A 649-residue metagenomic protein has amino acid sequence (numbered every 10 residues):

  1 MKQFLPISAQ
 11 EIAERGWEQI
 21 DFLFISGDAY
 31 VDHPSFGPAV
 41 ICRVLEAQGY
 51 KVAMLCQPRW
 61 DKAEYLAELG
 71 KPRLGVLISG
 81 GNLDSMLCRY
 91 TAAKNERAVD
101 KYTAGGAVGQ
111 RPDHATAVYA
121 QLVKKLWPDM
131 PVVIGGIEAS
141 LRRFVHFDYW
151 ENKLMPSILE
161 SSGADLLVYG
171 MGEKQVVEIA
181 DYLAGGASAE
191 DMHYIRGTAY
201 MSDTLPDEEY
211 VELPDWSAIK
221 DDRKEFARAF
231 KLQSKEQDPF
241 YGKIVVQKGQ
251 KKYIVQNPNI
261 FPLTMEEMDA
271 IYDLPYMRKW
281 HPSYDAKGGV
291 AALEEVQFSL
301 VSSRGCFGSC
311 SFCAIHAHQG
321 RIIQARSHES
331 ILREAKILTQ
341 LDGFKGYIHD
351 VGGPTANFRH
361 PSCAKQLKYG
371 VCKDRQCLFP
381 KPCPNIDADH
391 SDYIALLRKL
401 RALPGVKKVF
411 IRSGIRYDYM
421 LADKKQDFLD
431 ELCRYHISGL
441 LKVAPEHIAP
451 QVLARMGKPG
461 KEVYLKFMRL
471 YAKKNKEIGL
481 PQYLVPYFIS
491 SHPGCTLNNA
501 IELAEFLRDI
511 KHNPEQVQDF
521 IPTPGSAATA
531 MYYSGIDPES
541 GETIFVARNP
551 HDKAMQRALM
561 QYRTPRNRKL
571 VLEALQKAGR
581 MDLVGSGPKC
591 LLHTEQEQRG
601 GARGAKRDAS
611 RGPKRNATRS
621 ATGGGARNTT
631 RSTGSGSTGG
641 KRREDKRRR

Functional and structural regions predicted by a protein language model:
M1-Q19, A29, K224-S299: N-terminal [4Fe-4S]-dependent radical SAM core
F24, V40, L55, R59-W60 (+2 more regions): Conserved SAM/AdoMet-binding glycine-rich loop
I25-D28, Y284-A314, T339, Y347: N-terminal pre-triad scaffold of radical SAM enzymes
G37, C56-G249, Q256, F261: Glycine-rich beta-alpha loop elements in corrinoid/cobalamin-binding modules across cobalamin-dependent enzymes
D61, A189-Q237, K251, N259-L263 (+6 more regions): Terminal amphipathic helices with adjacent charged low-complexity linkers/tails
D84-A93, L141-R143, E173-E178, S202-P206 (+6 more regions): Flexible glycine/acidic-rich beta-alpha junction loops that bind and position SAM and/or redox cofactors in anaerobic
D165, I271, C306, I331 (+3 more regions): Conserved, mostly hydrophobic/aromatic
D374-R375, H593-R649: Acidic, low-complexity intrinsically disordered tails
